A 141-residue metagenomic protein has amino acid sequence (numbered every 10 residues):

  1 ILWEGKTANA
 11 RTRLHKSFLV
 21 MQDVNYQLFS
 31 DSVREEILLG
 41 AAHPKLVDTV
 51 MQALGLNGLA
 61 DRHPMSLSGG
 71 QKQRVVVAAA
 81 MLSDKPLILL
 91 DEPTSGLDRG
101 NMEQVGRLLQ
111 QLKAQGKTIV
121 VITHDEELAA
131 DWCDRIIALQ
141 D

Functional and structural regions predicted by a protein language model:
G5-F18, L112: ABC ATPase NBD coupling module
K45-L59: Conserved ABC ATPase "signature" region
H63-L67, Q71: Conserved ABC ATPase signature
A80-M81: ABC ATPase C-loop
I88-D91: Catalytic Walker B motif of ABC-type/P-loop ATPase nucleotide-binding domains
T94-S95: Short loop immediately C-terminal to the Walker-B catalytic DE motif in ABC-type ATPase nucleotide-binding domains
D98: ABC-family nucleotide-binding domains
T123-H124: H-loop/switch region of ABC-family ATPase nucleotide-binding domains
